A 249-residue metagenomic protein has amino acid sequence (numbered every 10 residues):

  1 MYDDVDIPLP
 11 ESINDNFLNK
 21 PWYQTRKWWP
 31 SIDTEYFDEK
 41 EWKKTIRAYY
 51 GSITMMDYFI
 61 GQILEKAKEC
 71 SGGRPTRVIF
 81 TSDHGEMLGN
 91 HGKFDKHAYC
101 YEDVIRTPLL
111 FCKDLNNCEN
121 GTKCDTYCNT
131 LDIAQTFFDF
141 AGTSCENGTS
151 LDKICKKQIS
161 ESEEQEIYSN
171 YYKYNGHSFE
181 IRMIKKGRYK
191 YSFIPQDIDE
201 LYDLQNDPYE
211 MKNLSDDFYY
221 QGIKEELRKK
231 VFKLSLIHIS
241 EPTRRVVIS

Functional and structural regions predicted by a protein language model:
M1-Y127, F140-S144, Q221-G222: Active-site-proximal cap/lid insertion segments
D4, N90, N213-D216, E241: Phosphate-coordinating loops and pocket residues in cytosolic domains that bind phosphorylated ligands
R47-Y50, T54-G61, V104-I105, C128-Q135 (+9 more regions): A structural signal for well-ordered alpha-helical segments within the folded catalytic domains of diverse enzymes
G61, E65-K68, K156, K229-F232: Surface-exposed alpha-helical segments enriched in charged/polar residues
H84-N90, L131-A134, D139-E200, L204 (+2 more regions): C-terminal cap/loop subdomain of S1 sulfatases and analogous C-terminal strand-loop tails that border
C112, V231-L236: A short, conserved beta-to-alpha structural element at the edge of catalytic cores that scaffolds binding
L204-K212: Short helix/strand-capping connector loops at secondary-structure junctions
I237-S249: Single conserved hydrophobic/aromatic residue that forms the stacking wall/gate of nucleotide- or nucleobase-binding
